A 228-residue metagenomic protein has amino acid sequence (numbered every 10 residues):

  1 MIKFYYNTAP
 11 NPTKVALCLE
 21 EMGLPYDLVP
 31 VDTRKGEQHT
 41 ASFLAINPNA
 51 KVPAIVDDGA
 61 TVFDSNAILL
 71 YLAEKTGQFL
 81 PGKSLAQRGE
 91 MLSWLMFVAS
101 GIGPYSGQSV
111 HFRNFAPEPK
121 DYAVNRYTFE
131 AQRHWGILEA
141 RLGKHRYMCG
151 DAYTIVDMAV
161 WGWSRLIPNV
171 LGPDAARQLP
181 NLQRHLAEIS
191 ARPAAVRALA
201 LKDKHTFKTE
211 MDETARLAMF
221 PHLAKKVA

Functional and structural regions predicted by a protein language model:
M1-N125, F129-Q132, E139, R216 (+1 more regions): GST-like domain detector, emphasizing the conserved glutathione-binding G-site in the N-terminal thioredoxin-like
L28, P81, D151, A198-L199: A generic structural-conservation signal
D32, I155, K202-H205: Short, solvent-exposed turn/loop segments enriched in Gly/Ser/Thr/Pro and often Arg
T40, D64, T154-D157, D212: A diffuse structural propensity rather than consistent per-protein peaks
A45, A191, A200: Phosphate-coordinating loops and pocket residues in cytosolic domains that bind phosphorylated ligands
A86, W94, V98-P193, R197 (+1 more regions): GST-like fold's C-terminal all-alpha helical module
K202-A228: Acidic/histidine-enriched, glycine/proline-rich intrinsically disordered or flexible terminal extensions
